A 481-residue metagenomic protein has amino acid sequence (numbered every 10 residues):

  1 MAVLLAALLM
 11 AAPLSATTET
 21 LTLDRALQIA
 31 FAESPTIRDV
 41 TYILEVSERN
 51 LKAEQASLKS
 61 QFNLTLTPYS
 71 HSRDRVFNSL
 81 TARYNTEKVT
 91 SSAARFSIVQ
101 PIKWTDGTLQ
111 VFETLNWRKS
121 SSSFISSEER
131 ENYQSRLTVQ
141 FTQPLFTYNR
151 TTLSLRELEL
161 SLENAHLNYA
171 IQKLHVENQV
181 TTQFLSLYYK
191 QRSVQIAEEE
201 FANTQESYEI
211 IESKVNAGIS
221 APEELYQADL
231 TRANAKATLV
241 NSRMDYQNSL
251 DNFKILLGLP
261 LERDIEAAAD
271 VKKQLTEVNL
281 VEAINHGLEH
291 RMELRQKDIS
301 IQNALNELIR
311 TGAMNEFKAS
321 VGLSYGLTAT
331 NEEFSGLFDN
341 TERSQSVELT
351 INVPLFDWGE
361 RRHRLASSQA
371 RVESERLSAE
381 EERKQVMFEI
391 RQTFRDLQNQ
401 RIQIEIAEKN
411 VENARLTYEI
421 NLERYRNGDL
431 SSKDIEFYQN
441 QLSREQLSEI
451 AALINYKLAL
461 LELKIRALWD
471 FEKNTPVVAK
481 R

Functional and structural regions predicted by a protein language model:
A2-A12: Bacterial N-terminal signal peptides
A16, L23-D24, S70-S72, L261 (+3 more regions): Acidic, low-complexity, intrinsically disordered peripheral segments
A30-F31, S220, L225, D229 (+3 more regions): Amphipathic alpha-helical coiled-coil scaffold segments and their short linker/junction regions
R38-Y42, V46, Q55-A56, K103-E131 (+9 more regions): Sec/SRP-type N-terminal targeting helices
L66-V139, A267-N279, I309, G322-V353 (+1 more regions): Small/polar, glycine/serine/threonine/aspartate-rich low-complexity segments that form flexible
R156-L162, H166-H286, D396, Q400 (+3 more regions): Periplasmic alpha-helical coiled-coil/stalk elements that build and connect Gram-negative outer-membrane
V215-I219, Y425-D429, R466-L468: A short glycine-centered flexible hinge/capping loop motif at secondary-structure junctions
